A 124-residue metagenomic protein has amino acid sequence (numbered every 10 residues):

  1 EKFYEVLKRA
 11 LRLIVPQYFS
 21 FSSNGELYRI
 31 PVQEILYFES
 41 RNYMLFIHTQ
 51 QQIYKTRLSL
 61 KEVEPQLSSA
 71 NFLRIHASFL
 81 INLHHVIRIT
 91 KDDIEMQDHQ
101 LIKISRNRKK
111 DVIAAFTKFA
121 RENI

Functional and structural regions predicted by a protein language model:
E1-V6, V112: Hydrophobic face residues on amphipathic alpha-helices
Y4-Q97, L101-K103: Conserved binding/recognition cores within well-folded domains
V63, D111-V112: DNA major-groove recognition helices of helix-turn-helix
Q100-I102, K110-D111, T117-K118: Hydrophobic helical membrane-anchoring modules
F116-I124: Short, charged, intrinsically disordered terminal tails
